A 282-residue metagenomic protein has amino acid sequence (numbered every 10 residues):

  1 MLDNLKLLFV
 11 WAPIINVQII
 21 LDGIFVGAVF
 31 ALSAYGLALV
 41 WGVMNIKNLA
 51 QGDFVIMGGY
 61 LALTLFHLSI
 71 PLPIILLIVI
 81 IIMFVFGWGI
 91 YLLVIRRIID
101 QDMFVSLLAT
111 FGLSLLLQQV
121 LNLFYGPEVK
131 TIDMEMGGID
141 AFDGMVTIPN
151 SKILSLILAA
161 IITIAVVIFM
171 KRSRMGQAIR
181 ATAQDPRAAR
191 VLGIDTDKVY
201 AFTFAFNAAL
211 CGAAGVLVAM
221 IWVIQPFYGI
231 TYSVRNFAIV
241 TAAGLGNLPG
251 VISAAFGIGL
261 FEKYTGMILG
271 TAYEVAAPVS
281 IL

Functional and structural regions predicted by a protein language model:
M1-L32, L61, L72-I75, Q101-S106 (+4 more regions): Membrane-interfacial amphipathic/re-entrant helices at transmembrane-helix boundaries
N4-L5, R97-R172, K198-F202, Y264-A272 (+1 more regions): Transmembrane helix-bundle core of multi-pass membrane transporters and related energy-transducing complexes
L21, V43-G89, L93: Membrane-embedded helix boundary and interhelical linker motif in transport proteins
V26, M145-Q225, L248-S253: Helix-loop-helix "hairpin" substructures at the membrane interface of multi-pass membrane proteins
L37, I70-L113, V120, S253-I258: Alpha-helical transmembrane segments within multi-pass membrane transporters and channels
L37-G59, D100-V105, M175-A178, T196 (+5 more regions): Short, non-helical or kinked segments that cap or interrupt transmembrane helices
G59-L63, I80-F86, F111-L121, L158-V167 (+3 more regions): Hydrophobic core segments of alpha-helical transmembrane domains in multi-pass membrane transport and ion-translocation
I70-I81, F204-C211, G215-S280: Transmembrane alpha-helical segments in multi-pass inner-membrane proteins
